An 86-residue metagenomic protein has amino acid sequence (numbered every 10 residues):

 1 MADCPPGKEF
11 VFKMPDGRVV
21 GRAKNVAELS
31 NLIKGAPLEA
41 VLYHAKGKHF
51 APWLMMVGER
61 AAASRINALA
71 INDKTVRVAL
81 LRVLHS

Functional and structural regions predicted by a protein language model:
M1-S86: Terminal, compositionally biased segments used for targeting/anchoring and flexible tails
